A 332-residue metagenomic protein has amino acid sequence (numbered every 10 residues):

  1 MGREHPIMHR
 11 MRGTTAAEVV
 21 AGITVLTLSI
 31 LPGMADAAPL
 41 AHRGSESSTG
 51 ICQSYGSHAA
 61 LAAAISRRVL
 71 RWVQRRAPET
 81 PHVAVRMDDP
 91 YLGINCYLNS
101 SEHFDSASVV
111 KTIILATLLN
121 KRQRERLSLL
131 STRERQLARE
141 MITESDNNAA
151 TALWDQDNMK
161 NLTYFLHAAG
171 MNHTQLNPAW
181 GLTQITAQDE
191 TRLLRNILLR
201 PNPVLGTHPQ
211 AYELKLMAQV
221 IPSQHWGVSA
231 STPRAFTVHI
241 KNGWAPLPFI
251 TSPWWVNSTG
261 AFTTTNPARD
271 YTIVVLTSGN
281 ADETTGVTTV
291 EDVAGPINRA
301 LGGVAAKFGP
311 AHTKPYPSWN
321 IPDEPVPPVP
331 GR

Functional and structural regions predicted by a protein language model:
G2-P39: Secretory targeting and sorting signals
L40-V83, D88-L92, A152-R332: Penicillin-recognizing serine hydrolase domain
G93, H103-L127, M141, I273: Active-site SXXK
Y97-S100, E134-R135, E144-A149, M171-N177 (+1 more regions): Flexible glycine/proline-enriched surface loops and loop-helix/loop-strand junctions
N99-H103, N257: N-terminal post-signal-peptidase region of extra-cytosolic proteins
V110, T143-N147, D155-M159: Substrate-binding cleft of extracellular glycoside hydrolase catalytic domains
R126-E144, L162-T174: Active-site helix/loop module of the DD-peptidase/beta-lactamase fold, centered on the serine-lysine SxxK catalytic
